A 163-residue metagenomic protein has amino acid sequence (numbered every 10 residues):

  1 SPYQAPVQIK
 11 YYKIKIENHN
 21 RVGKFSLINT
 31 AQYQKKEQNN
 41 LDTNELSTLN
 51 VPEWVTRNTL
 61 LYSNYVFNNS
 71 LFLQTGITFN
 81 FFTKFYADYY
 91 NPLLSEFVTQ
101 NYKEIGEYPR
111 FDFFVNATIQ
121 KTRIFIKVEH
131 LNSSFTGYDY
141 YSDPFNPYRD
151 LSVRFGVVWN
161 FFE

Functional and structural regions predicted by a protein language model:
S1-E163: Exposed, low-structure sequence patches enriched in small/polar residues
